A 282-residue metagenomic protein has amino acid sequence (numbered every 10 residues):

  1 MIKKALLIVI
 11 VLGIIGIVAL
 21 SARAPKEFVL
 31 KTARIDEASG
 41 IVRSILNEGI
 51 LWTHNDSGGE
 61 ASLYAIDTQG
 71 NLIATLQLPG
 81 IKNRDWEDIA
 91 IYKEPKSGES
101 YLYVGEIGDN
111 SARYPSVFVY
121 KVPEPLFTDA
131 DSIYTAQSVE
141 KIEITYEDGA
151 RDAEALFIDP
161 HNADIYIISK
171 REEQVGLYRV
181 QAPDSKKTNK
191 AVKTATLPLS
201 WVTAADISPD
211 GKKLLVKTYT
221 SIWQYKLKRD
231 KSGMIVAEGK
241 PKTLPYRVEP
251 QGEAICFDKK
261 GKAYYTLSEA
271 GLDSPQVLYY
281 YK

Functional and structural regions predicted by a protein language model:
A5-I14: Sec-dependent N-terminal signal peptides
L7, L20-K282: Sequence/structural signature of beta-propeller domains
I15-A19: C-terminal segment of classical bacterial N-terminal signal peptides
